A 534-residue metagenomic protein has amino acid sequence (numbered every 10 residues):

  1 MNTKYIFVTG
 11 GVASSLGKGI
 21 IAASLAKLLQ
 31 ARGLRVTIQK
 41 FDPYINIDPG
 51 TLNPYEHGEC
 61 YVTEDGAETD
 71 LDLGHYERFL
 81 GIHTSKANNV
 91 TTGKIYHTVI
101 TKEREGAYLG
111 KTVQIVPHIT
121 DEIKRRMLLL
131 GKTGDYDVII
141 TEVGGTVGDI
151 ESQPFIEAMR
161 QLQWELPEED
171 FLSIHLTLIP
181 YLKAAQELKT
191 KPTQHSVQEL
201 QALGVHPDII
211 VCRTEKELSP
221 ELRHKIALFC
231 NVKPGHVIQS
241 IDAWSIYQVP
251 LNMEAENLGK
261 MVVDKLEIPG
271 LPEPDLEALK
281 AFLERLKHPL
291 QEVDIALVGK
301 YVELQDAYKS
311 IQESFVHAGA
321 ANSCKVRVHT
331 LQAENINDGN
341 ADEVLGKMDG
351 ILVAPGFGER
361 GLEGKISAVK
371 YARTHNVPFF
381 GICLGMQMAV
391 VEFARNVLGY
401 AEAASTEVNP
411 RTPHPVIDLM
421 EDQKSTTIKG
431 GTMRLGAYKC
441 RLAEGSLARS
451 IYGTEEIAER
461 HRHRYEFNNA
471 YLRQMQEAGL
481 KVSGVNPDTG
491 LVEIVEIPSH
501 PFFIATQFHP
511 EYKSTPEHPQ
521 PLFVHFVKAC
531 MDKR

Functional and structural regions predicted by a protein language model:
M1-C324, A333-G350, F357-G358, K365-Y371 (+3 more regions): Flexible phosphate-sensing "switch/lid" loops adjacent to ATP/NTP-binding sites across phosphate-transfer
L16-G19, A23-K27, A31, V344-K439 (+2 more regions): Cysteine-nucleophile active-site neighborhood
D42, C383, A394, H463 (+1 more regions): Active-site glycine-centered loops adjacent to acidic/histidine catalytic or metal-binding residues that shape
E56-E64, A243-Y247, V353, T374-F380 (+3 more regions): Short beta-alpha connecting loops at secondary-structure transitions that line or flank enzyme active sites
H236-I241, H329, V408, V485-D488: Beta-strand->loop->alpha-helix junctions that form or flank phosphate-binding loops in nucleotide-handling enzymes
R285-P289, A341-E343, R360, V408 (+3 more regions): Replace "in large, NTP-powered and nucleic-acid-processing enzymes" with "in large, NTP-powered factors and other
L304-A307, A320-C324, D338-A341, R360-G364 (+8 more regions): Extended hydrophobic-aromatic, low-complexity segments
L435, K439, A443-R534: C-terminal and late-domain segments of enzyme folds
